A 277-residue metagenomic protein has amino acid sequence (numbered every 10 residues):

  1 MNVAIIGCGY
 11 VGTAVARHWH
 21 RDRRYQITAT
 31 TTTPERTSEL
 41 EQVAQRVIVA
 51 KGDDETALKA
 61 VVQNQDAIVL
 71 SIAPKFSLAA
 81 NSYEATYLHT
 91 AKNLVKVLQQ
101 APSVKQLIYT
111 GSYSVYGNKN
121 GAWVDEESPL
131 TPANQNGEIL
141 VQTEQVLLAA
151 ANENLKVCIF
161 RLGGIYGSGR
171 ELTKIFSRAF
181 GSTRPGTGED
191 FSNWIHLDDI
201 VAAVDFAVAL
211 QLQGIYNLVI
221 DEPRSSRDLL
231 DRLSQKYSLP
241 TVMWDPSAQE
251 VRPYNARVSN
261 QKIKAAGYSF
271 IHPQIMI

Functional and structural regions predicted by a protein language model:
V11: Hydrophobic/small residue at the entry helix of a nucleotide-binding pocket
T32-T37, E41, Q45-V97: NAD(P)H-binding glycine-rich loop region in Rossmannoid oxidoreductase-like domains and their noncatalytic homologs
A50-E55, E250-I277: C-terminal amphipathic/interface module of NAD(P)-dependent oxidoreductases and related NAD-binding regulators
N93-A133: Conserved Rossmann-fold NAD(P)-dependent oxidoreductase catalytic core, especially the SDR/UDP-sugar
N120-I159: Catalytic helix-loop patch of NAD(P)-dependent Rossmann-fold dehydrogenases
L148-F191: NAD(P)-dependent short-chain dehydrogenase/reductase
T173-T183, E189-Y216: Alpha-helical substrate-binding/gating segment
A203-Y254: Mid/C-terminal beta-alpha module of Rossmann-like enzyme folds, strongest in SDR-family dehydrogenases/epimerases
